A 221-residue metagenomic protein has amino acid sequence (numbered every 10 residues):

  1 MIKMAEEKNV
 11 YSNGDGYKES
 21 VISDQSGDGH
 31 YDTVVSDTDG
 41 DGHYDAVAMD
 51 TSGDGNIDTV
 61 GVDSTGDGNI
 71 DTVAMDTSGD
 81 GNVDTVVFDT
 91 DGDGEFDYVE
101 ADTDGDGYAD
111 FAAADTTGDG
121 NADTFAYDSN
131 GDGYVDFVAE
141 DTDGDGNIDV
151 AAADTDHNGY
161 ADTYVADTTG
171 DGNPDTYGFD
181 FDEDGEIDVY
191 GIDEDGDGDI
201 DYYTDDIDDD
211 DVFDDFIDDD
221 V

Functional and structural regions predicted by a protein language model:
M1-V21, G27, G40, V189 (+1 more regions): RTX-like calcium-binding, glycine/aspartate-rich low-complexity repeat tracts
K8-S12, V21-Q25, V34-T38, V47-T51 (+12 more regions): Calcium-binding motifs, dominated by EF-hand helix-loop-helix domains
G16, G27-G29, G42, G55 (+12 more regions): Acidic, glycine-anchored loop motifs typical of Ca2+
D58, V87, V212-D214: Short, surface-exposed linear segments at secondary-structure transitions and domain or protein termini
D97, D110, D123, D136 (+5 more regions): Extracellular beta-strand repeat scaffolds in secreted/surface proteins
